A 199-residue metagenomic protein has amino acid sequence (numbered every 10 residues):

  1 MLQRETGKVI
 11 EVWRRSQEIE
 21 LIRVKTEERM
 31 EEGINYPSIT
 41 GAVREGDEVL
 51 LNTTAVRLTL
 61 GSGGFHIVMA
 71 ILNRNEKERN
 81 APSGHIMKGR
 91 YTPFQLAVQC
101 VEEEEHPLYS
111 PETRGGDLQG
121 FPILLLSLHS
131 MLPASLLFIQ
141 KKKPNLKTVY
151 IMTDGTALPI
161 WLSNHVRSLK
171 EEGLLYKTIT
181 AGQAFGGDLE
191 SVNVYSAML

Functional and structural regions predicted by a protein language model:
L2-Q17, L21-G120: Extended, charged alpha/beta regions that create polyanion-binding interfaces
L96-Y195: Phosphate-binding glycine-rich loops and their immediate beta-loop-alpha structural context
A197-L199: Glycine-rich phosphate-binding loop
